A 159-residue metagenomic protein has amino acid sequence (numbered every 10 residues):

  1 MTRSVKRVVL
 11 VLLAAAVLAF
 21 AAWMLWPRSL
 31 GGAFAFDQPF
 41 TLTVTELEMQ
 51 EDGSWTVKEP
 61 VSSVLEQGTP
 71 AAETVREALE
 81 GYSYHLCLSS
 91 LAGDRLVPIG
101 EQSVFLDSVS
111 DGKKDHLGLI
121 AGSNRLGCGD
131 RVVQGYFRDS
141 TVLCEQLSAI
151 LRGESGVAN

Functional and structural regions predicted by a protein language model:
T2-L12, A16-N159: Function-determining sites in protein domains
